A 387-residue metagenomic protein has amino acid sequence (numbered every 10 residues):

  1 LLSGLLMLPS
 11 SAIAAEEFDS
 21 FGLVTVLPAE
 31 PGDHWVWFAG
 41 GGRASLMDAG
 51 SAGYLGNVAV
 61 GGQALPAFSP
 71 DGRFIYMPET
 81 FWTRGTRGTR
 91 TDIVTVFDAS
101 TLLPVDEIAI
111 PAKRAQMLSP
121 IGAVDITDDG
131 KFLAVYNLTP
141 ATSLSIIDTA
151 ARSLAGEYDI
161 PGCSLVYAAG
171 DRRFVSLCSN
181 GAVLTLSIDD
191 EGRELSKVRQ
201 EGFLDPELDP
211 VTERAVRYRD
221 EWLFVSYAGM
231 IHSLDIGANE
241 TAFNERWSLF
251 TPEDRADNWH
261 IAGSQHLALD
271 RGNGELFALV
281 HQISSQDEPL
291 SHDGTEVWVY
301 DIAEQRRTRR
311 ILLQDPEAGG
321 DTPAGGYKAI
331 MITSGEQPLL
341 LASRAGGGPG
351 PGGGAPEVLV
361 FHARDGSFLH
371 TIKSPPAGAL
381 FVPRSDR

Functional and structural regions predicted by a protein language model:
E16-D19, S51-V58, G62-A64, L103-A115 (+5 more regions): A short beta-strand motif characteristic of beta-propeller blades
F18-P31, G61-E79, Q116-I126, P161-R173 (+4 more regions): Beta-rich, blade/repeat-based domains predominating in secreted/periplasmic proteins but also intracellular
L23-G32, P78-T91, A278-G294, R344-G354: Short, conserved, GDST-rich strand-edge loop motifs in beta-rich repeat architectures
V36, I75, L133, F174-V175 (+3 more regions): Hydrophobic beta-strand positions that form the internal "hydrophobic ladder" of WD40/Gbeta-like beta-propeller blades
A49-S51, A99-T101, D148-R152, I188-E191 (+3 more regions): Short loop/turn segments that connect beta-strands within beta-propeller blades
T91-D98, H292-Q305, P356-V358, H362: Beta-propeller blade signature
P104-S145, T149-Y167: Asp-box/WD-like beta-propeller blade repeats and closely related beta-sheet repeat scaffolds
I261-R306, R310-G348: Loop/turn-rich, solvent-exposed surfaces of beta-rich toroidal or solenoidal domains
